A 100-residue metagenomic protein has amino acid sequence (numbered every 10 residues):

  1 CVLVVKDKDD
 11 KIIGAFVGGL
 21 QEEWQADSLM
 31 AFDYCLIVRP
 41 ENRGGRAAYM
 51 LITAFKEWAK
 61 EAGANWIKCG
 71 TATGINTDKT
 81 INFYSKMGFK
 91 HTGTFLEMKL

Functional and structural regions predicted by a protein language model:
V4, D10-L20: Conserved beta-strand in the GNAT
V4, F32, I37: Conserved beta-strand segments that form the floor/walls of ligand-binding pockets within enzyme and binding domains
G19, R39, G70: Conserved residues at the C-terminal ends of beta-strands
E22-D33, H91-T92: A conserved beta-turn-beta hairpin within the catalytic core of GNAT-like acetyltransferases that forms part
C35-V38, G44-E57: Conserved acetyl-CoA-binding loop-helix of GNAT-fold acetyltransferases
E61-A64: Short, high-confidence coil segments that cap the C-terminus of an alpha-helix and link into the following beta-strand
I67-T80, K99-L100: Conserved beta-strand-loop-alpha-helix junction that forms the acyl-donor binding cleft
F83-T94: Conserved acetyl-CoA-binding loop of GNAT-fold acetyltransferases
